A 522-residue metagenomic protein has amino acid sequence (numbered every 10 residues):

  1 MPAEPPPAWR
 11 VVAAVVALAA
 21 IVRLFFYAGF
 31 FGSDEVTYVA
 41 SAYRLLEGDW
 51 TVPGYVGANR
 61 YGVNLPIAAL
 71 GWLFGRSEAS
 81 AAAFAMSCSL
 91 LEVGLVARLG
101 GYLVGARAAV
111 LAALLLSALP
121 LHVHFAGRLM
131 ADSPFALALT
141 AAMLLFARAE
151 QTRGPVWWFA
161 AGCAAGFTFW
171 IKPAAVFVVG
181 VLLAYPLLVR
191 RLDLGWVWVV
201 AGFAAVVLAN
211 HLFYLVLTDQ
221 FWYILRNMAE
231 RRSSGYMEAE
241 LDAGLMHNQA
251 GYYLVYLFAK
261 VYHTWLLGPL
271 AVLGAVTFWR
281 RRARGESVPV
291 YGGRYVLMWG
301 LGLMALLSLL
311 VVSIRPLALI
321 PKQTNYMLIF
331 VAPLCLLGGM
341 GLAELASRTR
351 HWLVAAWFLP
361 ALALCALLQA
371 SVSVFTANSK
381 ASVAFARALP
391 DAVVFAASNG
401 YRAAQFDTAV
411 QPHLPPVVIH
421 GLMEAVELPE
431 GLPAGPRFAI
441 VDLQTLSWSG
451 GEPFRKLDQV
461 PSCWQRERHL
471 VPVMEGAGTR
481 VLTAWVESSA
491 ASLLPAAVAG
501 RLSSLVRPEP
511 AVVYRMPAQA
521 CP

Functional and structural regions predicted by a protein language model:
P2, Y102-R107, A142-W158, T168 (+1 more regions): Membrane-interface transmembrane helices that cradle and orient dolichyl/undecaprenyl
V12-V16, A204, L208, R282 (+5 more regions): Signature aromatic-anchored transmembrane alpha helix within multi-pass, membrane-resident enzymes that catalyze glycan
I21, W196-G268: Membrane-lumen/periplasm interface segments of specific transmembrane helices in polyprenyl phosphate-linked
G32-S33, N59, L121, G127-F135: Short acidic/glycine- and proline-prone juxtamembrane loop motifs at membrane-interface regions of multi-pass membrane
F125-A126, D132, F177, R294-L297 (+2 more regions): Hydrophobic/aromatic-rich transmembrane helices and adjacent perimembrane loops
L145-G154, F177-V207, L212, A275-V288: Perimembrane helix-loop-helix junctions
L187, F258-L297: Hydrophobic, aromatic-rich transmembrane alpha-helices and their immediate juxtamembrane boundary segments
W357-L422, V426, P433: Membrane-embedded, lumen/periplasm-facing catalytic core of multi-pass transferases that use lipid-linked donors
